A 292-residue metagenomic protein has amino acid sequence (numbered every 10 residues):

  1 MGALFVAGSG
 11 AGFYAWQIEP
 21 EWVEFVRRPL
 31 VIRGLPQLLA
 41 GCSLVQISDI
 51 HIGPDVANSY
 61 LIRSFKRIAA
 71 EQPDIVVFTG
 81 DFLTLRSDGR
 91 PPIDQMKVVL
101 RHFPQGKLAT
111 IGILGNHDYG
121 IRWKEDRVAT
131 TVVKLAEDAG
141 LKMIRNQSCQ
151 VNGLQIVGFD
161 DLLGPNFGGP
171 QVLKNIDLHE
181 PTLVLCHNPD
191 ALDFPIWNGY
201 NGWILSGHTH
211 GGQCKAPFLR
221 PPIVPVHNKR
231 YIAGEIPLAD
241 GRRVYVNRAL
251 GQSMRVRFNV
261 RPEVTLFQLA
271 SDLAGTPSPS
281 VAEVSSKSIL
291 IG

Functional and structural regions predicted by a protein language model:
M1-L38: N-terminal membrane-anchoring alpha-helices
F13, Q17-V26, L238-G292: Acidic, His/Gly-rich catalytic cores of divalent-metal-dependent hydrolytic chemistry
R28-A57, L173-L185: Mobile, glycine- and charge-enriched loop segments and immediately flanking short secondary-structure elements within
I32-V45, L141, S148-V157, D177-H179 (+1 more regions): Beta-strand-turn-beta hairpins that frame and shape the catalytic cleft of phosphate-ester-processing enzymes
L38-K142: Membrane-embedded segments
S48-I52, G80-F82, N116-D118, Q147 (+4 more regions): Active-site metal-binding loops of divalent metal-dependent hydrolases
R122-L141, Q147-S148, N152-I196, R257: Binuclear metal-dependent hydrolase catalytic cores centered on His/Asp/Glu-rich metal-binding motifs
P189-T265, L273-A274: Conserved beta-sheet core of the metallophosphoesterase superfamily
